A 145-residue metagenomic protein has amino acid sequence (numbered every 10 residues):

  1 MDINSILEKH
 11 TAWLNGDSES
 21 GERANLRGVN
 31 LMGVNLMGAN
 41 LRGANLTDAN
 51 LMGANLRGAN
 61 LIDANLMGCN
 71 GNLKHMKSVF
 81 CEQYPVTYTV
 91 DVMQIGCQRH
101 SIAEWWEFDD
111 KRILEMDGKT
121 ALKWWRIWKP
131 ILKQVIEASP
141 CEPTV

Functional and structural regions predicted by a protein language model:
M1-M32, M37, M52, R57 (+1 more regions): Intrinsic low-complexity/IDR segments
